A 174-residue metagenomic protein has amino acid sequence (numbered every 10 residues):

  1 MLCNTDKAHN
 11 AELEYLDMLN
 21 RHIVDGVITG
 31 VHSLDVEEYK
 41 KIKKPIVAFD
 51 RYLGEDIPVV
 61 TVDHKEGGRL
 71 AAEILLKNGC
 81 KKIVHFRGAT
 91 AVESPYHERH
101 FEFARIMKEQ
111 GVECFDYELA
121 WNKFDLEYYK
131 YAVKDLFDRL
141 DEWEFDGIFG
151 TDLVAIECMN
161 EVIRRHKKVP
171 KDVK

Functional and structural regions predicted by a protein language model:
M1-L34: Central regulatory/effector-binding core of bacterial HTH transcription factors
N10-I23, K41-A48, L53-K174: Bacterial carbohydrate/catabolite-sensing allosteric modules
S33-K43: Active-site-adjacent beta->alpha loops and helix N-cap segments on the catalytic face of soluble alpha/beta enzymes
